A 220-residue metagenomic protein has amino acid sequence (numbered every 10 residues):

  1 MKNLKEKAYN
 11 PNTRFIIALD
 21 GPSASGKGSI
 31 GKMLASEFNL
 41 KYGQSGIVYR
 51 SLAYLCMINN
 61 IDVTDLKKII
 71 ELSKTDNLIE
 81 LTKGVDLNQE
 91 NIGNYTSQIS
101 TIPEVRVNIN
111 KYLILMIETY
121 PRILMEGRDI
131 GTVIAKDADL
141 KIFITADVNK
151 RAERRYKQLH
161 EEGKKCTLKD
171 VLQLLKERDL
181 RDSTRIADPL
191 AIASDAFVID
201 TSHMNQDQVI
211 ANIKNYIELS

Functional and structural regions predicted by a protein language model:
I17-L19: Hydrophobic anchor at the beta1->P-loop junction of P-loop NTPases
P22-S25: ATP-binding Walker
G28: Walker A/P-loop
A35-S45, I61: Post-Walker A helix-loop "phosphate-sensing" segment adjacent to the P-loop in P-loop NTPases
V48-R122, N149, E153, E161 (+3 more regions): ATP-dependent small-molecule kinase phosphotransfer cores that center on conserved nucleotide phosphate-binding segments
K111-F143: Phosphate/Mg2+-binding loops and adjacent switch elements in nucleotide/diphosphate-handling enzyme cores
L140, A191-Q208: Phosphate-binding beta-loop-alpha motif at adenosine-nucleotide cofactor sites
